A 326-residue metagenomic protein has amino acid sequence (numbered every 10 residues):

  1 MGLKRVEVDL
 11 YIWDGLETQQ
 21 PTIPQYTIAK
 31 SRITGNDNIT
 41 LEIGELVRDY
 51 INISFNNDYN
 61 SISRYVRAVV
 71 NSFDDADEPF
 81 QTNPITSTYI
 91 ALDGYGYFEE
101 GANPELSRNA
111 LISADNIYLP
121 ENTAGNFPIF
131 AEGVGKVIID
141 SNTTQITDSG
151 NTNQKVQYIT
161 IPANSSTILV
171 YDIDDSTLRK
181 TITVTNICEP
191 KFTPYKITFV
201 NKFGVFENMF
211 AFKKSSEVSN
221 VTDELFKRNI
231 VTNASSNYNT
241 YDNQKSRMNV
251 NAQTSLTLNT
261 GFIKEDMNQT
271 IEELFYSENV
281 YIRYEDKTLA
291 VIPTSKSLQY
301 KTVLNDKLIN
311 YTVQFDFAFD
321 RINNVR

Functional and structural regions predicted by a protein language model:
M1-P190: Preference for solvent-exposed, low-hydrophobicity sequence contexts
T177-R326: Extracellular/virion structural assembly segments
